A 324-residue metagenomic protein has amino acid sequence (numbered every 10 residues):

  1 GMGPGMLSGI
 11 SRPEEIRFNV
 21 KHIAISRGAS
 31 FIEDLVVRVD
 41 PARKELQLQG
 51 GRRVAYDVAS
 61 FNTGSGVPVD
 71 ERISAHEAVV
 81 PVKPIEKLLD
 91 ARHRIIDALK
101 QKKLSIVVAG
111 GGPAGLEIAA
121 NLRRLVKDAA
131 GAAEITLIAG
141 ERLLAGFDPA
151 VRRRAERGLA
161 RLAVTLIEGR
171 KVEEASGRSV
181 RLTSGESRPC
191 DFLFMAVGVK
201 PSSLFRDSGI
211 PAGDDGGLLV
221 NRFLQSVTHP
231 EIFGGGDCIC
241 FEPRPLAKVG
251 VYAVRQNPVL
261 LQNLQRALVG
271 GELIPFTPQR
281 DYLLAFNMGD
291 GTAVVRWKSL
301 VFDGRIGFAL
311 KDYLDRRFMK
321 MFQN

Functional and structural regions predicted by a protein language model:
G1-V58, D148-T165: N-terminal Rossmann-like dinucleotide/flavin-binding domain of flavoprotein oxidoreductases that bind FAD/FMN
S26-V107, F194: FAD-binding core/adjacent interface of flavoenzyme oxidoreductases
F31-V39, R124-R222: A Rossmann-like FAD-binding core segment of flavoenzymes
E77-K102, S187-R255, Q262-N263: FAD-site-proximal beta/loop scaffold in flavoenzymes
R92-A132, I138: Rossmann-like NAD(P)H-binding beta-loop-alpha module
K127, V251-Q279: Internal hydrophobic alpha-helix adjacent to the cofactor/substrate pocket in enzyme cavities
D290-N324: C-terminal auxiliary extensions adjacent to catalytic cores
